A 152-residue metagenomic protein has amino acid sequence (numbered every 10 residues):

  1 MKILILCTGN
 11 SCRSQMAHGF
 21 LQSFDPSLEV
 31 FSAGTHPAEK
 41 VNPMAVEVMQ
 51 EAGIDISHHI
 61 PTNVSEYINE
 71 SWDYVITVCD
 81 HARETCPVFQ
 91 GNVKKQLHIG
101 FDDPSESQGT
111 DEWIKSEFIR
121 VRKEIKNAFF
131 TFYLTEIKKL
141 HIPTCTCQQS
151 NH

Functional and structural regions predicted by a protein language model:
M1-Y67: Conserved active-site segments centered on acidic
N10, M49, V75-I76, I125: Conserved small-residue
S11, D80-R83: Short glycine-rich anion-binding loops that position phosphate/pyrophosphate groups of nucleotides and phosphorylated
I56, A82-T85: Glycine-rich nucleotide phosphate-binding loop and flanking beta-alpha elements of Rossmann-like dinucleotide-binding
N69-S71: Alpha-helix C-terminal capping/helix-to-coil transition sites in glycosyltransferase folds
T77-V78, H98: Redox-cofactor binding/interface segments in oxidoreductases and associated redox assembly factors
T85-H152: Phosphate-binding/catalytic loops
